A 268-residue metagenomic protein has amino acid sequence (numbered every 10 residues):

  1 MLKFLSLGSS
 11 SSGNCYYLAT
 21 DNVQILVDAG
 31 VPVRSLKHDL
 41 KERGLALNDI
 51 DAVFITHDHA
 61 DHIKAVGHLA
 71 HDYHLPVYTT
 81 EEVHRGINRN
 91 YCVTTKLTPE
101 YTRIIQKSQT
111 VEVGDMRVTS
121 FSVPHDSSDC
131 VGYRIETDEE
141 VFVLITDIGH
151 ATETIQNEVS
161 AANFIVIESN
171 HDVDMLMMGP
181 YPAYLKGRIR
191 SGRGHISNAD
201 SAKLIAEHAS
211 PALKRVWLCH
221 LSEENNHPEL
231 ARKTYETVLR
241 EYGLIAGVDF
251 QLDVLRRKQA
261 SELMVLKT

Functional and structural regions predicted by a protein language model:
M1-R43, V131-D147, F164: Conserved beta-strand hairpin/beta-sheet module of binuclear metal-dependent hydrolase folds, prominently
L5-C15, D58-H62, V66, V77 (+1 more regions): Structured catalytic core of nucleotide-sugar glycosyltransferases
S12, A60-I63, R85-G86, S128 (+3 more regions): Active-site environment of divalent metal-dependent phosphoester hydrolases
V27-G30, D51-D58, Y78-E81, V143-T146 (+3 more regions): Active-site neighborhood of phospho(di)ester-bond hydrolases with catalytic His/Asp-centered motifs
R34-T80: Active-site metal-binding motif and surrounding structural segment of the metallo-beta-lactamase
K64-Y73, N88-Y91, N226-K233: Metal-dependent catalytic neighborhoods of phosphoester/phosphodiester hydrolases
E81-G132, E136-E139: Metallo-beta-lactamase
E153-L252: Cap/insert and terminal regions of metallo-dependent hydrolase folds
